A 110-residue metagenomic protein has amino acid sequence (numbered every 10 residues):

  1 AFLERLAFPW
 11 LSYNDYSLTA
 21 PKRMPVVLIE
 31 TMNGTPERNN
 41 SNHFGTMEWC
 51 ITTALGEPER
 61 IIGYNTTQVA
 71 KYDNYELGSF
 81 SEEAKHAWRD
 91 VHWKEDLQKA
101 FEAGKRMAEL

Functional and structural regions predicted by a protein language model:
A1-A54: Helix-loop-strand module that forms the ligand-binding subsite of alpha/beta enzymes
E48-L110: Glycine-rich phosphate/pyrophosphate-binding loop and the adjoining helix
